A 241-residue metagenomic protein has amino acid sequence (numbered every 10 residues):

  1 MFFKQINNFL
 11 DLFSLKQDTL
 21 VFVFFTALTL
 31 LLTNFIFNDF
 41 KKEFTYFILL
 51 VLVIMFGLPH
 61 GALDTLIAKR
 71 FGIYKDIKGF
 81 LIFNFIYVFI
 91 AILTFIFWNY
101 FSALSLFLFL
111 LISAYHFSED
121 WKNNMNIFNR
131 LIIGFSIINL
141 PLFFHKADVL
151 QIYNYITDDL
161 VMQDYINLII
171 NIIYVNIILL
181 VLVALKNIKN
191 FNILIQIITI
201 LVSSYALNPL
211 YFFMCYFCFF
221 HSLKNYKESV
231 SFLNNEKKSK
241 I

Functional and structural regions predicted by a protein language model:
M1-F24: N-terminal membrane topogenic signal
N7-N8, G61-R70, L111-M125, L180-K189 (+1 more regions): C-terminal ends of transmembrane helices
A27-L31, F85-F95, L111-F117, I177-L180 (+1 more regions): Hydrophobic, membrane-inserted alpha-helices
L32-Y46: Short, hydrophobic transmembrane alpha-helix segments
K42-W98: Membrane helical hairpin/interfacial module
I73-L81, F85, I92-F144, L150-L160: Membrane-interface helix-loop-helix junctions at boundaries between adjacent transmembrane segments
N129-V149, N167-A184, I195-C215, F220: Alpha-helical transmembrane segments of multi-pass integral membrane proteins
Y216-L233: Predominantly late transmembrane helices and immediately cytosolic-facing juxtamembrane segments
